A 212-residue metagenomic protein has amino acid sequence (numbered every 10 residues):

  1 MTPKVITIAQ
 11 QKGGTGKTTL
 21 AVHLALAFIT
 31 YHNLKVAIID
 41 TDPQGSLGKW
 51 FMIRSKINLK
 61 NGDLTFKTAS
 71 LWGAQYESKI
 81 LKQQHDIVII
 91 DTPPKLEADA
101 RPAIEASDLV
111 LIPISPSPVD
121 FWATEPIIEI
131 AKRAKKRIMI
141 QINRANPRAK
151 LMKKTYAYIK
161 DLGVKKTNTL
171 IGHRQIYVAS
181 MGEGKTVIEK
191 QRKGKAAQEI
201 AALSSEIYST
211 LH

Functional and structural regions predicted by a protein language model:
T2, N33-L34, A106-D108, A134-I138: Short glycine-/polar-rich loops that comprise or flank the Walker A/P-loop and associated switch/sensor motifs
T2-T15, V22-I89, P94-R101, K160 (+1 more regions): P-loop/Walker-type NTP enzyme "switch/lid" segment
E97-S117: Inter-motif core of Ras-like GTPase G domains
I112-R144, K150-K160, I171: Anionic-ligand binding region
N146, Y156-T186: Beta-strand-loop-alpha "switch" segments that mediate conformational coupling across diverse proteins
V178-A201: Inter-lobe coupling/hinge region of RecA-like P-loop helicase motors
S204-H212: Short, hydrophobic alpha-helical segments
